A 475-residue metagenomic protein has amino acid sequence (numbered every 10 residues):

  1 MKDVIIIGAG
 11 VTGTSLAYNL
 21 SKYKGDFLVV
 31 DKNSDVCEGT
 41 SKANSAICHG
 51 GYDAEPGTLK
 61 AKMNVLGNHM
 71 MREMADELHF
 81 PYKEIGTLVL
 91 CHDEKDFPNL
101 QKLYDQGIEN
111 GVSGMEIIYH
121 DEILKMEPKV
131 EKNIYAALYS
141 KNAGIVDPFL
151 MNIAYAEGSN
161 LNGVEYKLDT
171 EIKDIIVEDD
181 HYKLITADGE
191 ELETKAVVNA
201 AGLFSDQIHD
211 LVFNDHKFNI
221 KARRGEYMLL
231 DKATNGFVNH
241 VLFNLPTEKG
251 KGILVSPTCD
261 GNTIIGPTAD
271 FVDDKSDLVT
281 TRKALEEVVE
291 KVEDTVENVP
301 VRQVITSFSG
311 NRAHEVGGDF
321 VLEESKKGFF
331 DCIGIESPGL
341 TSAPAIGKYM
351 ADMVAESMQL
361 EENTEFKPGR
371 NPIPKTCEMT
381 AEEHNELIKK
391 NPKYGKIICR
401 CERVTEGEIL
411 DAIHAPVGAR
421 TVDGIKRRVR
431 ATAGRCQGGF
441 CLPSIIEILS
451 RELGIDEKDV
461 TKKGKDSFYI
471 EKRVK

Functional and structural regions predicted by a protein language model:
K2-V29: N-terminal Rossmann-like FAD-binding beta1-loop-alpha1 element of flavoenzymes
S15, I175-D180, L184-G266, D270-T281 (+2 more regions): Flavin-dependent oxidoreductases
K22-A43: Glycine-rich FAD pyrophosphate-binding loop
A46-E122, M126, G252-I253: Dinucleotide-binding Rossmann-like beta1-alpha1 core, especially the glycine-rich loop that anchors the ADP
K62-V65, L90-N99, L138-E157, L278-K283 (+2 more regions): Short beta-strand to alpha-helix junction loop
L138-A196: Helical element adjacent to the flavin cofactor pocket in flavoenzyme catalytic cores
G250, C259-D260, F271-I397, V404-V417 (+1 more regions): C-terminal catalytic lobe of FAD-dependent flavoproteins
K396-I409, R427-E447: Local cysteine-cluster metal-coordination motifs and their immediate loop/turn environment, predominantly Fe-S cluster
